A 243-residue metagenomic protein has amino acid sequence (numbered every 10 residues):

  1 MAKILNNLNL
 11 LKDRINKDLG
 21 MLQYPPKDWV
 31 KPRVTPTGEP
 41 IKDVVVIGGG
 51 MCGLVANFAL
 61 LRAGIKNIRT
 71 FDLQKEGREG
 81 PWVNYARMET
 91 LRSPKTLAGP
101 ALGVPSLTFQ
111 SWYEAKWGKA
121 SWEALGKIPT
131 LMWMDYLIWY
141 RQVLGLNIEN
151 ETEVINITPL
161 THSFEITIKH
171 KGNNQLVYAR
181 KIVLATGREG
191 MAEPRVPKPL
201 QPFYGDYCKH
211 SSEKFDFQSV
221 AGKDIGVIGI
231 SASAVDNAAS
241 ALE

Functional and structural regions predicted by a protein language model:
D13-V34, P129, T186-E243: Glycine-rich dinucleotide-binding loop and its adjacent helix/turn
P36-E39, L176, Q218-S219: Short, flexible hinge/linker loops that cap or flank conserved catalytic cores
I41-K42, A179-R180, A185, A221-K223: Short, well-ordered alpha-helix to beta-strand connector turns
I41-R69, I225-L242: N-terminal Rossmann-like FAD-binding beta1-loop-alpha1 element of flavoenzymes
G53, N156, G172, E189-M191 (+1 more regions): Glycine-rich nucleotide phosphate-binding loop and flanking beta-alpha elements of Rossmann-like dinucleotide-binding
A56-N57, G80, P159, E193-R195 (+1 more regions): Short glycine-/acidic-enriched loop or helix-start segments at secondary-structure transitions that form or flank
D72-M134: Glycine-rich active-site loop/strand segments that organize a redox cofactor
Y113-K181, T186: Feature captures the FAD/FMN-dependent oxidoreductase FAD-binding
